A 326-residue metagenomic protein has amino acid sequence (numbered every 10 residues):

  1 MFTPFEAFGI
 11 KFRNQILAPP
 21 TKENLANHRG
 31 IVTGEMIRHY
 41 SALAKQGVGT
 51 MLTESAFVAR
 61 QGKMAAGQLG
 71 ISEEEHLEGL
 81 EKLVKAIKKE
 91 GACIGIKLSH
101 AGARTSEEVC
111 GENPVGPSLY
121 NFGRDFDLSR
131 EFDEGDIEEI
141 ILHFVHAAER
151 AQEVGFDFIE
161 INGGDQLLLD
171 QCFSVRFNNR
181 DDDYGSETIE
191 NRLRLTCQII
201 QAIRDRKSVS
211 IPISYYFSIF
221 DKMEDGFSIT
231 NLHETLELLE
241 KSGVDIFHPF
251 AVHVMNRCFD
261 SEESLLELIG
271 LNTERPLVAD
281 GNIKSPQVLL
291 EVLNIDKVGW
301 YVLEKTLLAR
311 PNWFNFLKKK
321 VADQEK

Functional and structural regions predicted by a protein language model:
M1-K326: Flavin-dependent oxidoreductase catalytic cores
